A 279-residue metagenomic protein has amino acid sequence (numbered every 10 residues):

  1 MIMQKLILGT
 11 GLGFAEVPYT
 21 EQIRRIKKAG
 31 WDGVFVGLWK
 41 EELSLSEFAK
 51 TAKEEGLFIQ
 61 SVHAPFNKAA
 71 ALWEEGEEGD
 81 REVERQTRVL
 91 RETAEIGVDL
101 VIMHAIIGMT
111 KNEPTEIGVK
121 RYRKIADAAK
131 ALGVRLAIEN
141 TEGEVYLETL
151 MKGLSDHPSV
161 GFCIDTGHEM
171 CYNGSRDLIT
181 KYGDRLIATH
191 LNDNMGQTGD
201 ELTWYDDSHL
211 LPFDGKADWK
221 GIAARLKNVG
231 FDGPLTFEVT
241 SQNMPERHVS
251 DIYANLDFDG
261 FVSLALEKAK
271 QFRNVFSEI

Functional and structural regions predicted by a protein language model:
M1-L6, E16-K27, L147-G161, G167-I279: Histidine-acidic metal/acid-base catalytic patches
M1-R88, A94, K130, D184 (+1 more regions): N-terminal pre-domain/capping segments
Q4-T10, V34-V36, I59-A64, V101-M103 (+4 more regions): Hydrophobic faces of well-ordered beta-strands that scaffold small-molecule active sites in alpha/beta enzyme cores
L12-P18, G33-E47, A70-L72, E77-D80 (+5 more regions): Acidic-and-aromatic substrate-binding clefts and catalytic sites of carbohydrate-active enzymes
W39, N67, I106, L191-N194 (+1 more regions): Flexible loop residues that form catalytic and substrate-binding hotspots at small-molecule/glycan-binding clefts
E47-E55, K120-A129, L178, G221-R225: Catalytic-core regions built around general acid/base machinery
E54, W73-F162, L256: Active-site acidic/histidine proton-transfer and metal-coordination neighborhood in alpha/beta enzyme cores
